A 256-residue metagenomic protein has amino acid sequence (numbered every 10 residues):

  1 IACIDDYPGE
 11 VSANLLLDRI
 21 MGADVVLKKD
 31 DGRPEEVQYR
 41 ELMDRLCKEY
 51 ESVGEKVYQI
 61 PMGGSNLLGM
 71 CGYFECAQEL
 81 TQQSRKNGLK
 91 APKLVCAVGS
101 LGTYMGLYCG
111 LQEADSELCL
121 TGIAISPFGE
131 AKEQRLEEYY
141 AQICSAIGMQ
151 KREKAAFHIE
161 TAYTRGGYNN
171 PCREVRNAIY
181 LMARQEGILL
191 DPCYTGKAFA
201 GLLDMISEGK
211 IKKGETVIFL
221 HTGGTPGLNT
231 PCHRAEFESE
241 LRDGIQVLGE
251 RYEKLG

Functional and structural regions predicted by a protein language model:
A2-I4, K28-K29, I60-G63, A97-V98 (+2 more regions): Short beta-strand segments
I4-N87, Q150, A155-R173, N177-A178: Small/polar-residue-rich loop-to-helix segments that shape phosphate-bearing ligand pockets
I20, Y108-D115, G201-K210: Alpha-helix C-terminal capping segments
E51, R85, Q112, R184 (+1 more regions): Residue-level signal for alpha-helix termini/capping positions
E55-Q59, A97, D191: Short beta-strand-loop elements within alpha/beta enzyme cores that line or abut nucleotide/cofactor pockets
M70-H158, L220-G256: Glycine-rich phosphate/pyrophosphate-binding loop at beta-loop-alpha junctions
K154-K213: Active-site-adjacent helical/loop segments in soluble small-molecule enzymes
